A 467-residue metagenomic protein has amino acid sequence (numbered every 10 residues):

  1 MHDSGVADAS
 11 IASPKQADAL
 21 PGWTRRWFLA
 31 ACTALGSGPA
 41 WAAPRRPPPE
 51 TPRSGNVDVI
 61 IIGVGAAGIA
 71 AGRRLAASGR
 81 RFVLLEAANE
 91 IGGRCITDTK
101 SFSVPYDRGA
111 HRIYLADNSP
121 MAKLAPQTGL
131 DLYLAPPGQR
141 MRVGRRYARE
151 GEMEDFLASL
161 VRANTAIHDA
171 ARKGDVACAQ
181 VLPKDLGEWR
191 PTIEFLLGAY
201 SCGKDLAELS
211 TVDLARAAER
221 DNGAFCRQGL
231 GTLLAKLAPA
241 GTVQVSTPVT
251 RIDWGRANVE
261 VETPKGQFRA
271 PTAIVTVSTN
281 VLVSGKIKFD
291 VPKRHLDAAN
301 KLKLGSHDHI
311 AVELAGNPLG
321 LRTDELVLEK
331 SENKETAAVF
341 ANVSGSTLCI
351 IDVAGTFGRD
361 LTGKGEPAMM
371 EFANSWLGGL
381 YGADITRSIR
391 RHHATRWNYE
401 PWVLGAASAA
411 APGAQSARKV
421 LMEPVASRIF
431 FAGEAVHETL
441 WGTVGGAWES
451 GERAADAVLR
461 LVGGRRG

Functional and structural regions predicted by a protein language model:
H2-G467: FAD-dinucleotide binding site
